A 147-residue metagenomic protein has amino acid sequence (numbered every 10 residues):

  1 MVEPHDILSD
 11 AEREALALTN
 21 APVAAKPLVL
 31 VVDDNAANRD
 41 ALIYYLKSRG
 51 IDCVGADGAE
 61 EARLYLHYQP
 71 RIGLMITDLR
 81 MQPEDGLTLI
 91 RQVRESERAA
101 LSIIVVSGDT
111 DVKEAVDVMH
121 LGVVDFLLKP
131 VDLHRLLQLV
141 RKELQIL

Functional and structural regions predicted by a protein language model:
M1-L30, I43, H134-L147: Non-catalytic signal-transmission and effector/linker regions of two-component phosphorelay proteins
D40-S48: Charged docking surfaces used in two-component/phosphorelay signaling
G55-L74: Acidic, metal-coordinating helix/loop segments flanking the phosphotransfer/catalytic sites of two-component signaling
D57-G58, D85-T88: Acidic catalytic/metal-coordinating carboxylates
R63-L64, L87-A99, D117: Short amphipathic alpha-helix used as the core "switch/output" element in two-component signaling
M81: Receiver (REC) domain active-site loop signature in two-component systems and cognate sites in sensor histidine kinases
T88, T110-D125: Alpha4 helix (beta4-alpha4-beta5 surface) of REC/receiver domains from two-component response regulators
